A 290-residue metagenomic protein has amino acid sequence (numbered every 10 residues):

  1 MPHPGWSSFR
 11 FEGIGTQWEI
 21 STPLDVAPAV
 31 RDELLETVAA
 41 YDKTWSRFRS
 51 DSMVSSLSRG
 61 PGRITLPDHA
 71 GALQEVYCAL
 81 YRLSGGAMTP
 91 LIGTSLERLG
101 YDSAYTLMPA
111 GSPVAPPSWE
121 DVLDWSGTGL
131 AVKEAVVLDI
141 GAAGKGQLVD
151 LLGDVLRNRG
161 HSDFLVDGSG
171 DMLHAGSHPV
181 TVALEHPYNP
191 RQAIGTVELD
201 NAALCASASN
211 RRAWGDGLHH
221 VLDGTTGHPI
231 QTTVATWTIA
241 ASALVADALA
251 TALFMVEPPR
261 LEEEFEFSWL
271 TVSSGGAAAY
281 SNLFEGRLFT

Functional and structural regions predicted by a protein language model:
M1-T290: Mature catalytic core of soluble alpha/beta enzymes
